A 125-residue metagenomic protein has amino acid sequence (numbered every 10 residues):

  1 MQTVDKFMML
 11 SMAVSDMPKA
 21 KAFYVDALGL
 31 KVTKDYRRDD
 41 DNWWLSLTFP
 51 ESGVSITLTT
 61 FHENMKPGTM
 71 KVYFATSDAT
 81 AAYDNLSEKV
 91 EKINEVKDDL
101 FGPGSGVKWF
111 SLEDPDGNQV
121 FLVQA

Functional and structural regions predicted by a protein language model:
M1-K21, T69-V72, V123-Q124: N-terminal beta-strand motif that seeds the catalytic metal site of vicinal oxygen chelate
M1-T3, Y83-A125: Vicinal oxygen chelate
S11-G53: Core segments of cupin and vicinal oxygen chelate
D16-M17, T76-T80: Helix N-cap motif at beta-to-alpha junctions
D39-W43, K66, G102-V107: Short acidic/glycine-enriched loop/turn segments that link adjacent beta-strands
W44, S55, Y73, W109-S111: Short hydrophobic/aromatic beta-strand element in the GNAT-like acyltransferase core that lines or flanks the acyl-donor
P50-V54, M65-K66, A79-T80: Short, charged/polar surface micro-motifs in flexible loops or helix N-caps
E51-I56, G117-Q119: Short, charged/polar, Gly/Pro-enriched secondary-structure boundary elements
